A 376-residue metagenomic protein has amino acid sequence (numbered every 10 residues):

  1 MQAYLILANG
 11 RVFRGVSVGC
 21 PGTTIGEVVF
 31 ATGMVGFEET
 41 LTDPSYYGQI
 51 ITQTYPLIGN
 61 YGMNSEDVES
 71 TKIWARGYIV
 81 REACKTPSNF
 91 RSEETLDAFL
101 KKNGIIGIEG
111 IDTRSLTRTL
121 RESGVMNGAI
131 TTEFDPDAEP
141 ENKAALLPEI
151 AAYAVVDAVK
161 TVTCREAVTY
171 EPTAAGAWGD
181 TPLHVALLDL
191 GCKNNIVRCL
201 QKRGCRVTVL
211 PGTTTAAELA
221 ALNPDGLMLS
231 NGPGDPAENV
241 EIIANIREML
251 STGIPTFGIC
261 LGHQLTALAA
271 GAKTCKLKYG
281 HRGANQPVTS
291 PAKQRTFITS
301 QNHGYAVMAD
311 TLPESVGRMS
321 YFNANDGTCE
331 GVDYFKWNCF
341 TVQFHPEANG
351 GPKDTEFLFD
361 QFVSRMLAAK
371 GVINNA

Functional and structural regions predicted by a protein language model:
M1-A217, A221-L222, P236, N349 (+1 more regions): RNA-binding accessory domains that recognize and position tRNA/RNA substrates
I106, H184, P255-F257, K273 (+1 more regions): Proline-centered loop/turn at the N-terminus of a beta-strand
G179-V185, K293-T296, Y334-C339: Beta-strand-turn-beta hairpins that frame and shape the catalytic cleft of phosphate-ester-processing enzymes
H184-D189, T299-S300, F340-F344: Active-site-proximal beta-strand elements of phosphoester/diester hydrolases
A221, D225-Q301, A306, G351-A369: Cysteine-nucleophile active-site neighborhood
R295-K336, N375-A376: Catalytic beta-strand/loop cores that center a nucleophilic Ser/Cys/Thr and support acyl-enzyme chemistry
G331-I373: A glycine-centered loop/beta-turn motif at secondary-structure junctions
